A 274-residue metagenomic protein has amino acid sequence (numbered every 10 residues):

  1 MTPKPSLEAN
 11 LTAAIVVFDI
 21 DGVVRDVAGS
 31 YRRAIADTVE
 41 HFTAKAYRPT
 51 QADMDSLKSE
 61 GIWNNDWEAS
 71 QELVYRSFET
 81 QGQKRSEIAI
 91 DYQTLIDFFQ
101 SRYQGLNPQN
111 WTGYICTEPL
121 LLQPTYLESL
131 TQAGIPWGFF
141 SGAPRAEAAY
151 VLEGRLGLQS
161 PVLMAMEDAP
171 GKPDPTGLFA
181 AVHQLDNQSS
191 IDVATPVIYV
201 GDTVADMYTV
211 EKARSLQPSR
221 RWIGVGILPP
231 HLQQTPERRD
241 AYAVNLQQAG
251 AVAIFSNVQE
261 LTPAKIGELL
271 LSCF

Functional and structural regions predicted by a protein language model:
M1-F18, E72, E79-I90, T94-D97 (+1 more regions): Non-catalytic pre-domain segments flanking phosphatase-related domains
T2-D55: Active-site neighborhood of HAD-like aspartate-dependent phosphohydrolases
T12, V17, S101-F139, A143-A149: Short, acidic loop-to-helix structural element flanking the phosphoryl-transfer center in phosphate-processing enzymes
G29-A36, W67, R145, A149 (+4 more regions): Short, surface-exposed alpha-helical segments at coil->helix boundaries
R32-T94, S101-N110: Conserved phosphoryl-transfer catalytic core
G138, A143-I198, T203-L216, R221-W222: Substrate-recognition "cap/lid" segment bordering the active-site pocket of phosphatases
Y199-A253: Acidic, Mg2+-coordinating phosphoryl-transfer loop and its flanking beta/alpha structural elements, shared across
V252-L261: Short acidic-hydrophobic, aromatic-tinged amphipathic segments that line or gate anion-handling sites
